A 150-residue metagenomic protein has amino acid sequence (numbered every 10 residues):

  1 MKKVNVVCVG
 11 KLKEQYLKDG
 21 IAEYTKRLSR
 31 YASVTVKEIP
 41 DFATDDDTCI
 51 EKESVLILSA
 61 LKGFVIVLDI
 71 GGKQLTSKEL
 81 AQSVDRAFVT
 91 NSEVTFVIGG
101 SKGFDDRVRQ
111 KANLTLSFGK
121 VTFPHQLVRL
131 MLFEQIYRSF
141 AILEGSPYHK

Functional and structural regions predicted by a protein language model:
M1-Y24, L28: N-terminal beta1-alpha1 ligand-phosphate binding loop
V6, I66, G99, L132: Conserved RecA-like P-loop NTPase ATPase core
V7, K37, I66, L114-L116: Hydrophobic/aromatic beta-strand patches that form the interior of the parallel beta-sheet core in alpha/beta enzyme
L12, I70-K73, G100-G103: Short glycine-rich anion-binding loops that position phosphate/pyrophosphate groups of nucleotides and phosphorylated
Y16-K18, T76-K78, D105-V108, L127: Short glycine-/acidic-enriched loop or helix-start segments at secondary-structure transitions that form or flank
K18, A22-T25, E51-V55, D106: Short, surface-exposed alpha-helical segments at coil->helix boundaries
A32-T95: S-adenosyl-L-methionine/SAH cofactor-binding core of RNA-modifying enzymes
D106-K150: Structured adenosyl-cofactor binding patch, chiefly the S-adenosyl-L-methionine
